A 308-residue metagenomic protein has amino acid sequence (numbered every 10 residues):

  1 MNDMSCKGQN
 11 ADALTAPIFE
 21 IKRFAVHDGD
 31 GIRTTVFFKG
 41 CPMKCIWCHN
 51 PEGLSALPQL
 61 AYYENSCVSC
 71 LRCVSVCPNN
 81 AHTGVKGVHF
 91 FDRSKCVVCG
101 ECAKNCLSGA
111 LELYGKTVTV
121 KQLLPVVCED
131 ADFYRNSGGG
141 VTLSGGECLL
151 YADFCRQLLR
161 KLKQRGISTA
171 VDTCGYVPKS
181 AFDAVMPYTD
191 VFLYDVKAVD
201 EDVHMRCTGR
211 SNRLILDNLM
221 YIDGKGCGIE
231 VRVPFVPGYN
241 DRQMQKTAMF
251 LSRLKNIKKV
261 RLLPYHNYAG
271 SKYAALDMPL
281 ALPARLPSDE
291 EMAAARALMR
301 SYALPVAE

Functional and structural regions predicted by a protein language model:
N2-D30, F235-E308: Auxiliary Fe-S-binding modules of radical SAM enzymes
P17-F19, V85, D172-Y176: Short gly/ser/thr-rich secondary-structure transition/capping motifs
F19-R72, H89-V98: N-terminal pre-triad scaffold of radical SAM enzymes
G29-D30, F37, S55, Q59-L60 (+3 more regions): N-terminal-biased segments
I46-G53, R72-F91, E101-K116: Iron-sulfur cluster-binding cysteine motifs and their immediate structural context in ferredoxin-like electron-transfer
Y62-E64, M205-S211, D277-A284: Short glycine-enriched, charge-decorated loop/helix-capping segments at active-site entrances that position
K121-A275: Conserved AdoMet/S-adenosylmethionine-binding subsite of the radical SAM
